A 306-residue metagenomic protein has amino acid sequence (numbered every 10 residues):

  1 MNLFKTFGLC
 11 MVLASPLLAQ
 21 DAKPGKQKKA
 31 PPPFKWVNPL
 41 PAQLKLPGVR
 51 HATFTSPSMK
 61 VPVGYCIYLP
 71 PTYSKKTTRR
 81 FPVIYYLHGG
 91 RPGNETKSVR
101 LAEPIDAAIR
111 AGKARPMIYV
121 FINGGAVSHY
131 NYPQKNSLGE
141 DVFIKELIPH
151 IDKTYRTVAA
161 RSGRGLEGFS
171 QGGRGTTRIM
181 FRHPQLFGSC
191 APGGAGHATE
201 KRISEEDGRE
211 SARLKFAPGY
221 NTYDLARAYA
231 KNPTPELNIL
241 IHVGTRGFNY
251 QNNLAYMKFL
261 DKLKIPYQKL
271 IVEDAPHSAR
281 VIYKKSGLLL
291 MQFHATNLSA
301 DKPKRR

Functional and structural regions predicted by a protein language model:
N2-C10: Sec-dependent signal peptide recognition, specifically the positively charged N-region followed immediately by
C10-A19: Hydrophobic h-region of N-terminal signal peptides that target proteins for export in Gram-negative bacteria
Q20-R306: Non-catalytic cap/lid and distal C-terminal segments of serine-dependent acyl enzymes
